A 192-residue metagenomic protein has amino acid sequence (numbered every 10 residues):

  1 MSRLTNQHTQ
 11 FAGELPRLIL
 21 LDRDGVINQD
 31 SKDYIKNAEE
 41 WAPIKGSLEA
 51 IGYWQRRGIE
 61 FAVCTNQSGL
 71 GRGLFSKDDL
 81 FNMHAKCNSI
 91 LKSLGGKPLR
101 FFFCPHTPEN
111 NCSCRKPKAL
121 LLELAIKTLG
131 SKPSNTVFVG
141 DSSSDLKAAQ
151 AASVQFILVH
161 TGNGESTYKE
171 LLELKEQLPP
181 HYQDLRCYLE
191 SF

Functional and structural regions predicted by a protein language model:
M1-R23, Y188-S191: Non-catalytic pre-domain segments flanking phosphatase-related domains
K32-E49: Basic, amphipathic juxtamembrane/active-site segments that coordinate anionic phosphate or diphosphate groups
Y34-K36, G69-L74, T107-C112, S166-Y168: A short acidic, helix-capping loop that chelates divalent metal ions and anchors anionic groups
S47, I51-H84, P98-T107, A149: Substrate-recognition element of Asp-dependent hydrolases with the DxDx(T/V) motif
S113-S143: Conserved Lys-Pro-Asp/Glu-containing loop-to-beta segment of HAD-superfamily phosphomonoesterases, centered on
F138-P180: Acidic, Mg2+-coordinating phosphoryl-transfer loop and its flanking beta/alpha structural elements, shared across
E176-S191: Short acidic-hydrophobic, aromatic-tinged amphipathic segments that line or gate anion-handling sites
